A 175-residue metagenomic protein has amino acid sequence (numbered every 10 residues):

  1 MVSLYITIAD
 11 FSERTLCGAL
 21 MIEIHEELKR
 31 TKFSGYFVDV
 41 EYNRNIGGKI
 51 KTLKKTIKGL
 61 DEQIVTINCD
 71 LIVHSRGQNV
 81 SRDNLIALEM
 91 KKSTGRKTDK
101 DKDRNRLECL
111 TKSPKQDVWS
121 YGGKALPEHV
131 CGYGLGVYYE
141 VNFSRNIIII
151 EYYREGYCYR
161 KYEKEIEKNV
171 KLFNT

Functional and structural regions predicted by a protein language model:
M1-E26: Charged, often low-complexity linker/regulatory segments
S3-A9, K58, K92-T94: Surface-exposed cleft-lining segments at the edges of enzyme active sites
H25-F37: Short secondary-structure junctions
S34-S81: Active-site metal-binding core of divalent-cation-utilizing nuclease and nuclease-like domains
D70-V73, N84-S93, L107: Conserved catalytic cores of phosphodiester-cleaving nucleases, focusing on short active-site segments
N79, S93-T98, S144-R145: Short acidic, S/G/P-rich loop/turn micro-motifs used as interaction or catalytic elements
G95-Q116: Mg2+/Mn2+-dependent nuclease catalytic core
K112, S120-T175: Domain-level recognition of nuclease-like catalytic cores that cleave nucleotide substrates
